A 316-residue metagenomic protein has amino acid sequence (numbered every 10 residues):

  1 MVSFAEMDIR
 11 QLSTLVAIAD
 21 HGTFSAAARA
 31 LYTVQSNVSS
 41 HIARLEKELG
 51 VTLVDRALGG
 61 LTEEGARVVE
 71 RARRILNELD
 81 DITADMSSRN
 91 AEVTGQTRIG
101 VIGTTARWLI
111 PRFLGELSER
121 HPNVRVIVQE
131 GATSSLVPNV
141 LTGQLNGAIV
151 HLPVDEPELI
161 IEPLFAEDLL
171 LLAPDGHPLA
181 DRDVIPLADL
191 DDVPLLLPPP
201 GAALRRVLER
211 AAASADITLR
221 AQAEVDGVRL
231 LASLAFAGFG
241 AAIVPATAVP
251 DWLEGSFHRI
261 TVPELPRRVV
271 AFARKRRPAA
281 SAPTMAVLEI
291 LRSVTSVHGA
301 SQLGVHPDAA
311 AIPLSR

Functional and structural regions predicted by a protein language model:
V16-V34: Short helix-boundary/capping micro-motifs
E46-E63: A short LG(V/I)-centered, amphipathic sequence patch enriched for acidic residue(s) preceding the LG motif
E48-L49, V68-N90: Alpha-helical linker/hinge and terminal dimerization helices associated with HTH transcriptional regulators
T94-P157, V225: Central regulatory/effector-binding core of bacterial HTH transcription factors
L109, H258-L303: A late-sequence structural motif
A132-L145, V150-H151, G201-H258, A309: Hydrophobic hinge/microswitch elements
E156-L169, A173-L195: Flexible hinge/capping segments at coil-to-helix
P157-P163, E167, R182, R229-R276: Beta-alpha-beta core module
